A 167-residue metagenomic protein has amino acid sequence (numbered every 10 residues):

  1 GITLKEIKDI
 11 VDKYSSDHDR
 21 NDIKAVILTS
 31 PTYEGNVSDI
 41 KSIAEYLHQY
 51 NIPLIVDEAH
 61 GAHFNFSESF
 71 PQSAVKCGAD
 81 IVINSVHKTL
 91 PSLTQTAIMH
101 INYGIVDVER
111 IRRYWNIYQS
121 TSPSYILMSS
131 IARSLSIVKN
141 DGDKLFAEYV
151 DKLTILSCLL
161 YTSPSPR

Functional and structural regions predicted by a protein language model:
G1-L160: Conserved PLP-enzyme active-site core in the AAT-like
Y161-P166: Conserved small/polar residues in nucleotide/adenosyl-binding loops
